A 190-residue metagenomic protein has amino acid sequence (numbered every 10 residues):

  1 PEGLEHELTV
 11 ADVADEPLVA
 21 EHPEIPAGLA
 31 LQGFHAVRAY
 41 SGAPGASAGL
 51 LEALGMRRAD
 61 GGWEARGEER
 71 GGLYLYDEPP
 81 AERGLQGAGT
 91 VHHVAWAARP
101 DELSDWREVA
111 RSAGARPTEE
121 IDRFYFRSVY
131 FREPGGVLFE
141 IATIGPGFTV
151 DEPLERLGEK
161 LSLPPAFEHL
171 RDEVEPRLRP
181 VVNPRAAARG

Functional and structural regions predicted by a protein language model:
P1-A11, L31-H35, A59: Contiguous mid-protein beta-loop-alpha structural module that forms a pocket-lining wall or clamp of enzyme active
P1-G3, A39-P79, D122, G190: Core segments of cupin and vicinal oxygen chelate
E2, A11-L18, E68-E69: A short mid-domain helix/strand-loop element embedded in enzyme catalytic domains that forms or borders the active-site
H6-L8, F34-V37, L51, T90-W96 (+3 more regions): Short, structured motif recognition centered on aromatic/hydrophobic residues
L8-A14, P80, I141-F148: Short beta->alpha transition motifs characteristic of CBS
D12-G49, Q86-A97, P153-G190: N-terminal beta-strand motif that seeds the catalytic metal site of vicinal oxygen chelate
E64-S112, T118-E120: A compositional/structural signature marking long, glycine- and acidic/polar-rich segments with frequent tryptophans
W96, D101-L103, R107-I121, R127-G190: C-terminal functional regions that serve as terminal interaction/effector modules
